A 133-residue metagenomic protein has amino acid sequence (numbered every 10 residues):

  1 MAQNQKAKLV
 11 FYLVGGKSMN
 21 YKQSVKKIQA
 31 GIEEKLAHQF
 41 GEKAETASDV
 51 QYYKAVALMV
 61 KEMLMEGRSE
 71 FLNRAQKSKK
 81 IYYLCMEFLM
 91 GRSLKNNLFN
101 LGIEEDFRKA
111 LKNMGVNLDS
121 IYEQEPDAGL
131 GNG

Functional and structural regions predicted by a protein language model:
M1-S18: Short, Lys/Arg-enriched N-terminal segments with co-localized hydrophobic residues within the first ~10-30 amino acids
G15-G133: A conserved ligand/cofactor-binding region detector
